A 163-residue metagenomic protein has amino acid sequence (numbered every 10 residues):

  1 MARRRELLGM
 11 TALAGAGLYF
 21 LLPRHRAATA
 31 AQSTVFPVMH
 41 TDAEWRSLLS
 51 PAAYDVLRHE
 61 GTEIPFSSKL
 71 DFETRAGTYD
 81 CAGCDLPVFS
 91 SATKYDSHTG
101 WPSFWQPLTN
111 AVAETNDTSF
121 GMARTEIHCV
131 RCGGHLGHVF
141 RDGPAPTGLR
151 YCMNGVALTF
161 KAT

Functional and structural regions predicted by a protein language model:
M1-G15: N-terminal secretory signal peptides and thylakoid transit peptides that target proteins across membranes
L21-V56, I64: C-terminal segment of N-terminal export signals and the immediately downstream linker at the start of the mature
H59-T74: N-terminal post-signal-peptidase region of extra-cytosolic proteins
F72-S103: Mid-length scaffold segments of soluble, non-membrane domains
T78, E126, L149: Residues immediately within or flanking Cys/His clusters that coordinate Zn2+ in small zinc-binding modules
C81, C129-C132: Short cysteine-rich clusters marking metal-coordination/redox-active sites
D85, G133, M153-V156: Cys/His-coordinated zinc-binding microdomains
S90-S91, H138-V139, K161: Short, non-ligating residues that shape and space the ligands of small metal-coordination modules and catalytic
